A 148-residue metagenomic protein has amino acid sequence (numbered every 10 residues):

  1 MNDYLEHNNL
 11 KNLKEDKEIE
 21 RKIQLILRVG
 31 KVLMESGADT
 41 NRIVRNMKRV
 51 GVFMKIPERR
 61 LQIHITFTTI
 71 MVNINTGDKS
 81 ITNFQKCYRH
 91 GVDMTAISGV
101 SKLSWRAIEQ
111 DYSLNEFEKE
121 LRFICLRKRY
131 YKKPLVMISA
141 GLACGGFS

Functional and structural regions predicted by a protein language model:
M1-Y112: Soluble N-terminal domains of membrane-associated systems
N12, E116-E120: A short, flexible low-complexity segment enriched in Lys/Arg and Gly/Pro that occurs in N-terminal basic tails
V50-M54, T68, L121, I138 (+1 more regions): Short, surface-exposed, charged/polar-biased interaction segments
D111-N115, Y131-K133: Short, structured loop/turn "capping" segments at alpha-beta junctions
K119-K128: Cytosolic juxtamembrane amphipathic/interface segments immediately preceding and feeding into a transmembrane helix
R127-S148: Core alpha-helical transmembrane segments of integral membrane proteins
